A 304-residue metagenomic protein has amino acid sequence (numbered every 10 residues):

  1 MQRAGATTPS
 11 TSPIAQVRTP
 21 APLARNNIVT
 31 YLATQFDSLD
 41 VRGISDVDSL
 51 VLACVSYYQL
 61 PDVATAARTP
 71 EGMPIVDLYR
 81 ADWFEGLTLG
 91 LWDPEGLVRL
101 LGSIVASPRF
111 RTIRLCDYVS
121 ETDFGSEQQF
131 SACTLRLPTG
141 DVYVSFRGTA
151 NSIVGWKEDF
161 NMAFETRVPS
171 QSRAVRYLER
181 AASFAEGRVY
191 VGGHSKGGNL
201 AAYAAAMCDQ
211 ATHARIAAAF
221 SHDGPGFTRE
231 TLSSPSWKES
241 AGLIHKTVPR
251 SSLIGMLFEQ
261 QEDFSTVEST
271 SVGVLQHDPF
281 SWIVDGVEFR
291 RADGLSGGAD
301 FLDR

Functional and structural regions predicted by a protein language model:
R3, S12-V47, L52-A66, P70-T112 (+5 more regions): Alpha/beta hydrolase fold serine-hydrolase catalytic domain that processes acyl esters and thioesters
R188-Y190, Y203: Catalytic cysteine-centered active loop of the rhodanese-like fold, especially the PTP/DSP P-loop
G193-G197, A201: Gly/Ala-rich beta-loop-alpha elbow adjacent to hydrolase catalytic centers
A201-Q210: Short glycine-enriched nucleophile-adjacent loop and the immediately C-terminal alpha-helix near the catalytic center
